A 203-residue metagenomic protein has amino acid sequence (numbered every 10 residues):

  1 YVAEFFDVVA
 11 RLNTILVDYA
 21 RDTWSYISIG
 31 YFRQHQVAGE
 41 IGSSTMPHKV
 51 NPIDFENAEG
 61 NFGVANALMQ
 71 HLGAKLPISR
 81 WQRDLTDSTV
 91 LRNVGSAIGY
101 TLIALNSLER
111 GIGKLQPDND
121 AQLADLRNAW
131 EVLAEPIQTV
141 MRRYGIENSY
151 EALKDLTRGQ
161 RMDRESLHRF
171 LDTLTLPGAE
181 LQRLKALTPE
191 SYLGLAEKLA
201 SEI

Functional and structural regions predicted by a protein language model:
Y1-N66: Acidic, glycine-rich loop-and-beta core segments that form the ion-binding/anion-interacting portion of active sites
G30-Y31, S43-I203: Glycine-rich cofactor/substrate-binding loops
